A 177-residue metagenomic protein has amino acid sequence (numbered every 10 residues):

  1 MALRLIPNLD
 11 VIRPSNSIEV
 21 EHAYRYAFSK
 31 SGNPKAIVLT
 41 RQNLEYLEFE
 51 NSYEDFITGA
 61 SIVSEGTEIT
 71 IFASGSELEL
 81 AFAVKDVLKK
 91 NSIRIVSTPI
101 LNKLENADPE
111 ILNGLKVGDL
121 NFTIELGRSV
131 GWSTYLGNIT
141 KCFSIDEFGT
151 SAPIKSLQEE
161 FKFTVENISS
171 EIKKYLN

Functional and structural regions predicted by a protein language model:
M1-K30, T164, S170-E171, L176: Conserved thiamine diphosphate
S29-N177: Thiamine diphosphate
